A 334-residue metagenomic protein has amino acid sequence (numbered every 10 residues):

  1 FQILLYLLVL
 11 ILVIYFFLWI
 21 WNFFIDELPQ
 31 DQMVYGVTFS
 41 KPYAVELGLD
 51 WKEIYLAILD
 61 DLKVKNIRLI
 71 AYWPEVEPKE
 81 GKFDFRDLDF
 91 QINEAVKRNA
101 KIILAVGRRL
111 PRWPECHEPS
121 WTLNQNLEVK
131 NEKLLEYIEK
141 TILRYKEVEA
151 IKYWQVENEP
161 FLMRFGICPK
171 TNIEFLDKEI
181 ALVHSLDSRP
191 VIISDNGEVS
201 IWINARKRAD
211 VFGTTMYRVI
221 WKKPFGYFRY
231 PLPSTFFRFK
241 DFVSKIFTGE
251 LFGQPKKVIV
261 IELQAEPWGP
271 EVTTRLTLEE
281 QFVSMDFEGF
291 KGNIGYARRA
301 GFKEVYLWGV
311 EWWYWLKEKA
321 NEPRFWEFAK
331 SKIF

Functional and structural regions predicted by a protein language model:
F1-Y15: N-terminal Sec-pathway targeting helices
I25-L28, K52-E118, G166-I193, K207 (+2 more regions): Aromatic-lined substrate-binding rim segments of carbohydrate-active enzymes
M33-F39, I67-L69, I102-V106, K152-V156 (+4 more regions): Hydrophobic faces of well-ordered beta-strands that scaffold small-molecule active sites in alpha/beta enzyme cores
V45-D61, K133-R144, N196-A205, D286-Y296: Short, acidic/polar
I67, A95, T141, W154 (+3 more regions): Conserved, mostly hydrophobic/aromatic
W73, R109-P114, L134-P169, Y306: Active-site groove signature of glycoside hydrolases
G107, K152, K257-F334: Substrate-binding cleft of secreted/luminal carbohydrate-active enzymes
I180-A181, S185-T273, P323-A329: Glycoside hydrolase catalytic-domain groove-lining segments
